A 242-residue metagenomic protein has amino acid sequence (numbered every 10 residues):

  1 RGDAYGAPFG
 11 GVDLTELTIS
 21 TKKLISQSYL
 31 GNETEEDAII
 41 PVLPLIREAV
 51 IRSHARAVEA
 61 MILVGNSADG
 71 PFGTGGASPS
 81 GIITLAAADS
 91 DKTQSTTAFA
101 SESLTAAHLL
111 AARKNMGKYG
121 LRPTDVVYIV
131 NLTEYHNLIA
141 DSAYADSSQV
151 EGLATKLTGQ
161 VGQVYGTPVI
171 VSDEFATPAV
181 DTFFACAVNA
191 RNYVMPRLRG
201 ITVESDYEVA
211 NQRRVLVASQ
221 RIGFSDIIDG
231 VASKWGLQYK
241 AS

Functional and structural regions predicted by a protein language model:
R1-S26: Assembly/oligomerization interface modules of large self-assembling protein complexes
P8-F9, D13, L45, S67-D69 (+2 more regions): Short, intrinsically disordered N-terminal pre-domain segments
T18-D37, E134, L138: Extended, low-charge hydrophobic alpha-helical regions
I39-R47, I51, V209, R213: Short, charged, low-complexity patches
E48-G65, N115: Structured segments of extracytoplasmic/periplasmic soluble domains in secreted or envelope-associated proteins
E59-S78: Short, glycine/acidic-rich hinge or "gate" loops at secondary-structure transitions that mediate conformational
F72-V209, R214, Q220: Extended oligomerization regions of viral-like shell subunits
E204-S242: Hydrophobic, glycine-enriched assembly/anchoring segments
